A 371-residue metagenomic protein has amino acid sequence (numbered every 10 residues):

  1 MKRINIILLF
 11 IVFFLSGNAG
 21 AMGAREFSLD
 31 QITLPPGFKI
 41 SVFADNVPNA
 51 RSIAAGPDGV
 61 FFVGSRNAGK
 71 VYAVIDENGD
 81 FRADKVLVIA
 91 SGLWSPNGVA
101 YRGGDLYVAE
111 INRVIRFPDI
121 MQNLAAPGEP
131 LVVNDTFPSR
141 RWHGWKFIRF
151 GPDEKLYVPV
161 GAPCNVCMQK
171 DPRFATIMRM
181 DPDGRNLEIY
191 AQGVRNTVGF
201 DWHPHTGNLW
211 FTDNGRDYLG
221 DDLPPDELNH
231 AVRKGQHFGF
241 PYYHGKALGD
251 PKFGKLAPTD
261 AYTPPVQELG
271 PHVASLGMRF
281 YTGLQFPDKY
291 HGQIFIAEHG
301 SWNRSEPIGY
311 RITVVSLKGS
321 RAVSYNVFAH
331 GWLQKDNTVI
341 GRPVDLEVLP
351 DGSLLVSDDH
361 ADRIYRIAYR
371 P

Functional and structural regions predicted by a protein language model:
M22-P36, W145, A162-N165, R179-R185 (+6 more regions): Beta-propeller domain segments
V42-V47, L87-G92, V133-R140, I189-G193 (+3 more regions): Surface loop/turn motifs at the tips and blade-to-blade linkers of beta-strand repeat domains
N46, G56, R102, G151-D153 (+3 more regions): Structural WD40 beta-propeller signal
N46-N49, P57, K85, G92-S95 (+10 more regions): Beta-rich catalytic cores
I53, V99, I148, T197-F200 (+2 more regions): Hydrophobic core register within WD40 beta-propeller blades
V60-G64, D105-V108, K155-P159, N208-T212 (+2 more regions): Conserved beta-propeller blade signature
G79-K85, Q122-A125: Acidic, glycine-anchored loop motifs typical of Ca2+
A100, N112-G151, P159-A162, A191: Asp-box/WD-like beta-propeller blade repeats and closely related beta-sheet repeat scaffolds
